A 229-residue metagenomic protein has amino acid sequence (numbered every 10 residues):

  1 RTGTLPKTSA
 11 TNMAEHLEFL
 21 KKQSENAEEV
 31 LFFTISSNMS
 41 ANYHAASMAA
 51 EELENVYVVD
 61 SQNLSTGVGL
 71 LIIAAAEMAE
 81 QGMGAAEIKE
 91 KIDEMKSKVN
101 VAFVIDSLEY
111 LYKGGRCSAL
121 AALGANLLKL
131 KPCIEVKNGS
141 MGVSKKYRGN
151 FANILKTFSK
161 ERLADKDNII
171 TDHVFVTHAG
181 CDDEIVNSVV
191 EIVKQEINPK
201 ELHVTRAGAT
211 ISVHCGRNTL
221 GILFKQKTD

Functional and structural regions predicted by a protein language model:
R1-N12: N-terminal glycine-rich anion-binding loop in soluble enzyme alpha/beta folds
P6-K7, F33, V176-T177: Short, contiguous strand/loop micro-motifs
T11-A14, Q62, T66: Residues at secondary-structure transition points
E15-Y43: N-terminal glycine-rich phosphate/adenylate-binding segment common to multiple enzyme folds
E29, M39-Y57, L64-D229: Mixed-charge interfacial surface used for oligomerization/domain docking and macromolecular partner engagement
